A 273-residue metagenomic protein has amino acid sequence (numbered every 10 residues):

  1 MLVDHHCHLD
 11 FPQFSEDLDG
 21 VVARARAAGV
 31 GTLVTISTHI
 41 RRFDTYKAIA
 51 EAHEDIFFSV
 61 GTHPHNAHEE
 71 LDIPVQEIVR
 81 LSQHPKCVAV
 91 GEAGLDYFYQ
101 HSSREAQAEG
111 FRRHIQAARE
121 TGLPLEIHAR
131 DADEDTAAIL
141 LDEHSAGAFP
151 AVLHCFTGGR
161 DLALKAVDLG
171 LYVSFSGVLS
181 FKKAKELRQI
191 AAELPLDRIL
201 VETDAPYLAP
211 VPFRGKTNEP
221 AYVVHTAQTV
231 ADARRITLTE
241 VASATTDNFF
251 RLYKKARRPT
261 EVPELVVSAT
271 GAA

Functional and structural regions predicted by a protein language model:
M1-A273: Mid-domain alpha/beta scaffold segments of enzyme catalytic cores
